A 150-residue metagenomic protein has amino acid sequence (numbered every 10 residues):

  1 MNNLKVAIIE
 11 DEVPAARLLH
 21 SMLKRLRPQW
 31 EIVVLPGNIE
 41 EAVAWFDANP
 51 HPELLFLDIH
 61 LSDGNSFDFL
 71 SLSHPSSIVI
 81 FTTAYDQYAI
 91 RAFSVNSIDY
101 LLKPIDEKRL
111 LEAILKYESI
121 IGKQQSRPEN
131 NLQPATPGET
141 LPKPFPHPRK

Functional and structural regions predicted by a protein language model:
E10: Conserved acidic carboxylate
H20, L35-L54: Acidic, metal-coordinating helix/loop segments flanking the phosphotransfer/catalytic sites of two-component signaling
D58: Active-site residues of response regulator receiver
F67-S76: Short amphipathic alpha-helix used as the core "switch/output" element in two-component signaling
K103: A Lys-centered signature of the CheY-like receiver
L110-G122: Receiver (REC) domain switch/output surface
S119-K150: Conserved binding/recognition cores within well-folded domains
